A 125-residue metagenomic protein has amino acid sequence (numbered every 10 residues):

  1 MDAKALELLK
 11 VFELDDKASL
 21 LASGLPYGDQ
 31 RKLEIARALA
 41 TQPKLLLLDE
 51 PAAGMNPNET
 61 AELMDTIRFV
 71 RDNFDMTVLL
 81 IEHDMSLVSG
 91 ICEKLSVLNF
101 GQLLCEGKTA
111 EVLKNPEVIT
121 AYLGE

Functional and structural regions predicted by a protein language model:
M1-E125: Glycine-rich phosphate-binding loops of nucleotide-dependent enzymes
